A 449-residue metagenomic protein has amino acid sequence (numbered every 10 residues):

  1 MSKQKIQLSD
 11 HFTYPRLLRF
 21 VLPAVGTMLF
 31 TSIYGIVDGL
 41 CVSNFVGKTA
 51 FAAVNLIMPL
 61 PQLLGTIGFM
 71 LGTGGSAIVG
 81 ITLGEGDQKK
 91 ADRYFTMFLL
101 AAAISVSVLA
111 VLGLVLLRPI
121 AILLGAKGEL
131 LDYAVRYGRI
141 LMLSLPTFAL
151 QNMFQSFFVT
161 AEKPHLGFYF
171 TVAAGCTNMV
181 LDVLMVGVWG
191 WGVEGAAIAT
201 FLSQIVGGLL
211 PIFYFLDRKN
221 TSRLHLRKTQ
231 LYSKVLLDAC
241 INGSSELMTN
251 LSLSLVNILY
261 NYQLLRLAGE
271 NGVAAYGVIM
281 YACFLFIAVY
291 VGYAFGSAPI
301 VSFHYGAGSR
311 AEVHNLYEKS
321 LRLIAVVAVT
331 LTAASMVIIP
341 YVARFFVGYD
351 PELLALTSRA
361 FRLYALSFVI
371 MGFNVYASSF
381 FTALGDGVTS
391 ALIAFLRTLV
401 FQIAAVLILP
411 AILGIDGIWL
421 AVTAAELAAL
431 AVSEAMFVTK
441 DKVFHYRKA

Functional and structural regions predicted by a protein language model:
M1-V21, V79-P146, V188-G243, V301-S367 (+1 more regions): Short alpha-helical transmembrane segments in multi-pass integral membrane proteins
S9-V46, P59-G74, I78, A103-A110 (+4 more regions): N-terminal transmembrane alpha-helices
R19-D38, I140, A174, S203-G207 (+4 more regions): Transmembrane helical elements of multi-pass membrane transporters/channels
A24, M28, L40, N44 (+16 more regions): Transmembrane alpha-helix boundary and packing residues in multipass membrane permease domains and related
I33-A52, A121-G128, L184-W191, L251-L285 (+3 more regions): Helix-terminus/linker motif at the lipid-water interface of multi-pass membrane proteins
F51-V111, F148-G167, A275-I339, M371-I393: Small-residue-rich hydrophobic transmembrane alpha-helices
L63-T66, A110, N178-V183, G207-I212 (+4 more regions): Hydrophobic transmembrane alpha-helices of multi-pass small-molecule transporters
G72, I140-V159, G167-N178, A196-L209 (+5 more regions): Short runs within selected transmembrane alpha-helices of multi-pass transporters and secretion channels
